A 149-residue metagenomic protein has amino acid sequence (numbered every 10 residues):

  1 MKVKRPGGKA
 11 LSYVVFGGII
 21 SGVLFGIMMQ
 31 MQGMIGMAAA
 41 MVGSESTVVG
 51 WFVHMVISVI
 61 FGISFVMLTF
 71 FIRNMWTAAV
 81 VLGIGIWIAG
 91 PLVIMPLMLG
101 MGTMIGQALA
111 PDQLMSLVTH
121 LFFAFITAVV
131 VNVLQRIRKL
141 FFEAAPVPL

Functional and structural regions predicted by a protein language model:
M1-L149: Juxtamembrane/disordered regions of integral membrane proteins
